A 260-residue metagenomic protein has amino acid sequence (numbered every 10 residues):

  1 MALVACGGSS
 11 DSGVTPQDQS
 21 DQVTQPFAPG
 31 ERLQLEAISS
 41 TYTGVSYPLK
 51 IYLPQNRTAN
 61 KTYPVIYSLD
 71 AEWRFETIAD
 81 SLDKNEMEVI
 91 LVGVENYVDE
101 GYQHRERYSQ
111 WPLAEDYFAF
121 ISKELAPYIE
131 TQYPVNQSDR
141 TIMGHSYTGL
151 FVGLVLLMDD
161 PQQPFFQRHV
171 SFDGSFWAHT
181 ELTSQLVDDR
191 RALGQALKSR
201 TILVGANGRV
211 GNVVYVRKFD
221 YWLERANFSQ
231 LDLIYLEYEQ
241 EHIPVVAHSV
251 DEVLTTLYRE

Functional and structural regions predicted by a protein language model:
M1-V4: Sec-dependent bacterial lipoprotein signal peptides
C6, S10-Y63: A domain-start/cap signature at the N-terminus of enzymes
T62-P134: Serine-hydrolase catalytic machinery in alpha/beta-hydrolase-like enzymes
A71-F75, N96-E100, Y147-L150, S175-A178 (+2 more regions): Solvent-exposed loop/turn segments at secondary-structure junctions within structured extracellular/periplasmic domains
D83-E86, P164, R190-K198: Short, conserved loop/helix-junction motifs that constitute active-site signature segments in enzyme catalytic cores
S138-V187: Primarily recognizes the serine-hydrolase "nucleophile elbow" in alpha/beta-hydrolase and SGNH/GDSL folds
L203-A206: Short beta-strand/loop motif that positions the catalytic acidic residue of the alpha/beta-hydrolase fold
R209-E260: C-terminal catalytic histidine-bearing segment of alpha/beta-hydrolase fold enzymes
